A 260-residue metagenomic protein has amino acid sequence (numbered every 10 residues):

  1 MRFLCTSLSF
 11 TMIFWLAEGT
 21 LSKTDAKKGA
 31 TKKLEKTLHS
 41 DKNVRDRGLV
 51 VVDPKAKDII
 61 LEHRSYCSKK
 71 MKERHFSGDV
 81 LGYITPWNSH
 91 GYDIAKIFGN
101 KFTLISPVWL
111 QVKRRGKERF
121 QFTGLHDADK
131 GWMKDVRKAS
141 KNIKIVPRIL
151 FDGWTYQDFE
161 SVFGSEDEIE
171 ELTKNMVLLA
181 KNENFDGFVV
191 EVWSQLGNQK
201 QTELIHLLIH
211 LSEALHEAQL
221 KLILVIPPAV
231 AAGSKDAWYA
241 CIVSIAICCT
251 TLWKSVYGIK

Functional and structural regions predicted by a protein language model:
R2-F3, F10-S40: N-terminal signal peptide
T6-S9, A180: Small side chains
D25-S77: Eukaryotic intrinsically disordered, low-complexity, charge-rich
E73-S89, K96-G99, W109-K260: Chitinase-like catalytic core of GlcNAc-active glycosidases
